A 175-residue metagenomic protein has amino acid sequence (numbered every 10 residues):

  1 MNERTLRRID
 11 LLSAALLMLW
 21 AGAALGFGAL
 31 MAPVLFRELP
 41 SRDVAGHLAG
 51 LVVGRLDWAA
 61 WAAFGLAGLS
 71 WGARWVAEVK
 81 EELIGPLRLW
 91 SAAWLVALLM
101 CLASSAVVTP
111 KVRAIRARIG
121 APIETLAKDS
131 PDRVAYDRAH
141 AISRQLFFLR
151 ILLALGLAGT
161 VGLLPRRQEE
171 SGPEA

Functional and structural regions predicted by a protein language model:
N2-R88, R113-D137, G172-E174: Interfacial loop at the N-terminal end of multi-pass membrane proteins
M18-G22, A93-T109: Hydrophobic alpha-helical membrane-insertion segments
L19, A62-L69, Q145-R166: Selective detector of the "anchor" transmembrane alpha-helix that sits immediately C-terminal
L39, A73, V107, T160-L163: Helix-loop junctions at the membrane-solvent interface of multi-pass transporters, primarily the C-terminal
G54-D57, A141-F148: Membrane-embedded alpha-helical bundles that form the substrate/pore pathway in multi-pass transport systems
P86-L99, R138-A141: Alpha-helical membrane-spanning segments of integral membrane proteins, especially the hydrophobic core of TM bundles
G162, E169-A175: C-terminal/domain-terminus segments
